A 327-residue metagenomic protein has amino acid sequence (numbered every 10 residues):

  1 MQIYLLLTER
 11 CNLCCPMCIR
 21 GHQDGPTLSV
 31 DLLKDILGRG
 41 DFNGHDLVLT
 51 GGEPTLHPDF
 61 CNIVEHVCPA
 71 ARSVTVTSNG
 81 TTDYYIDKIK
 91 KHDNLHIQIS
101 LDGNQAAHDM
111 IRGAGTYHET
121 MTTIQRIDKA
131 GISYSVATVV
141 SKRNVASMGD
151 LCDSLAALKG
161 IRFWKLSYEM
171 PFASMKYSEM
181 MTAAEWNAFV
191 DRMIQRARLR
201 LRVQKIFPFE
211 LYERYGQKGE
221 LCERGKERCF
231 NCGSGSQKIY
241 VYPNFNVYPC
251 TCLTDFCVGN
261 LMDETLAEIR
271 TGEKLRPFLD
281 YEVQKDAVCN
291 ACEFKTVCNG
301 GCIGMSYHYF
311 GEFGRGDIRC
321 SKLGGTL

Functional and structural regions predicted by a protein language model:
M1-D31, L253: Canonical Radical SAM [4Fe-4S] cluster-binding loop centered on the CxxxCxxC motif and its immediate flanking residues
Q2, G44, S236: Short coil/loop residues immediately preceding or within conserved phosphate-binding loops of NTP-utilizing enzyme
L7-C14, E53, C289-T296: Cysteine-centered iron-sulfur cluster-binding motifs in ferredoxin-type domains/subunits of redox enzymes
C11, I99, F245: Conserved, mostly hydrophobic/aromatic
H22-D24, P54, V140-V145, F256: Short histidine/acidic/glycine/proline-rich micro-motifs that form metal- and phosphate-coordinating active-site loops
V30-T50, H57-S178, T182: Radical SAM/AdoMet-radical enzyme domain recognition
M170-T254, V297: A C-terminal junction/extension of Radical SAM enzymes
N246-V247, C252-L327: Flexible mid-to-C-terminal extensions adjoining Fe-S/redox cofactors in radical SAM and related proteins
